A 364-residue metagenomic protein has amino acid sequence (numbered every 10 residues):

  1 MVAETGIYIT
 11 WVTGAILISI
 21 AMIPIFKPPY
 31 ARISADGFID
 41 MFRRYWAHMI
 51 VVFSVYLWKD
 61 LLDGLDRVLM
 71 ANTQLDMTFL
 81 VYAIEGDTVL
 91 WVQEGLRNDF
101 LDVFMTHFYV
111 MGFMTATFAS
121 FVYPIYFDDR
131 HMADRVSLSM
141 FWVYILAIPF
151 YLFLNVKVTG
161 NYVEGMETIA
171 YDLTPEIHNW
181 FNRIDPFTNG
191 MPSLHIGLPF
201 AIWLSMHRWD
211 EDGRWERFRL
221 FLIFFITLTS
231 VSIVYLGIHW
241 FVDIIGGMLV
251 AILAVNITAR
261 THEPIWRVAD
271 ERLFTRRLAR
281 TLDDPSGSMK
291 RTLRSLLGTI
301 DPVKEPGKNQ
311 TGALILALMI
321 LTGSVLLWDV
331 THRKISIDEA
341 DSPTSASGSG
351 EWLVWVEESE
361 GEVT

Functional and structural regions predicted by a protein language model:
M1-V158, E167, T174-I177, E211-F224 (+3 more regions): Terminal transmembrane helix and immediately flanking juxtamembrane interfaces of multi-pass membrane proteins
V103, R183-T188, I233-V242: Membrane-interface helix caps and helix-loop-helix hairpins in membrane proteins
M114-F118, L194-A201, I238: Transmembrane helix boundary and interhelical junction motifs in multipass membrane proteins
P149-D210: Membrane-interfacial catalytic/cofactor-binding modules of polytopic membrane enzymes
M191, I238, M248: Gly/Ser/Thr-rich helix-start
